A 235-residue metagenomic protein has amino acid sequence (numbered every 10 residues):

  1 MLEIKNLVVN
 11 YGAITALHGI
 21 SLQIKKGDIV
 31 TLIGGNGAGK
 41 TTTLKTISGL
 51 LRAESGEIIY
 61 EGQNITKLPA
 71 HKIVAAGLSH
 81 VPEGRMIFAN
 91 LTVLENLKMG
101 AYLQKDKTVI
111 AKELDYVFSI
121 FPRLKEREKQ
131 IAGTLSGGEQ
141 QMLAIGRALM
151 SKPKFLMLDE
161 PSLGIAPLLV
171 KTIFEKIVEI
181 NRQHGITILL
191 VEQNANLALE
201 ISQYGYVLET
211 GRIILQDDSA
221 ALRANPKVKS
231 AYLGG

Functional and structural regions predicted by a protein language model:
G12, L68, V93-K112, I120-K125 (+2 more regions): ABC-type ATPase nucleotide-binding domains, specifically the catalytic core motifs of the NBD
I33-G35: The feature captures the beta-strand-to-loop junction immediately N-terminal to the Walker
S48: Helix-to-loop junction immediately C-terminal to a conserved catalytic motif
G56-N64, A76, I110-L114, D217: Conserved ABC transporter NBD signature motif
I131-L135, E139: Conserved ABC ATPase signature
A148-L149: ABC ATPase C-loop
K171-G185: Helical segment within the ABC ATPase nucleotide-binding domain
